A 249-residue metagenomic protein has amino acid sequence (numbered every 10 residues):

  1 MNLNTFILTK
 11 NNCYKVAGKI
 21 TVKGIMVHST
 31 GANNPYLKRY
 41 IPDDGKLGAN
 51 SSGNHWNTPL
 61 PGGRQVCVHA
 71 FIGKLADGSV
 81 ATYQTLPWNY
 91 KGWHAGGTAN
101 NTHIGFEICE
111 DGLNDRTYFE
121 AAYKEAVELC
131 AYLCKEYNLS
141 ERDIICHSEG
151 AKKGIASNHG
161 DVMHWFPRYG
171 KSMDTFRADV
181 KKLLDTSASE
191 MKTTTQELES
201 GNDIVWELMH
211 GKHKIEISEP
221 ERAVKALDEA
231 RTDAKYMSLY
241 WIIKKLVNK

Functional and structural regions predicted by a protein language model:
M1-A99: N-terminal catalytic cores of peptidoglycan-degrading enzymes
M1-L8, K15-T21, T102, D111-N202: Basic/polar, cationic surfaces and motifs that engage anionic cell-wall and phosphate/carboxylate ligands
S29, I72, I108, C146-S148: A cross-domain feature marking catalytic cores of carbohydrate-active enzymes and several ubiquitous metabolic/repair
T30-G31, W88, T98-N100, I104-N114 (+1 more regions): Cell-envelope and extracellular/periplasmic
S79-T82, C134, K214: Short, mixed charged/polar active-site loops that provide acid/base catalysis or chelate metal/phosphate cofactors
Y90-A95, N114, V224-A226: A short local loop/turn or secondary-structure capping micro-motif enriched for an aromatic residue
T193-K249: Short, surface-exposed polybasic-aromatic patches that bind anionic ligands, especially phosphate groups
